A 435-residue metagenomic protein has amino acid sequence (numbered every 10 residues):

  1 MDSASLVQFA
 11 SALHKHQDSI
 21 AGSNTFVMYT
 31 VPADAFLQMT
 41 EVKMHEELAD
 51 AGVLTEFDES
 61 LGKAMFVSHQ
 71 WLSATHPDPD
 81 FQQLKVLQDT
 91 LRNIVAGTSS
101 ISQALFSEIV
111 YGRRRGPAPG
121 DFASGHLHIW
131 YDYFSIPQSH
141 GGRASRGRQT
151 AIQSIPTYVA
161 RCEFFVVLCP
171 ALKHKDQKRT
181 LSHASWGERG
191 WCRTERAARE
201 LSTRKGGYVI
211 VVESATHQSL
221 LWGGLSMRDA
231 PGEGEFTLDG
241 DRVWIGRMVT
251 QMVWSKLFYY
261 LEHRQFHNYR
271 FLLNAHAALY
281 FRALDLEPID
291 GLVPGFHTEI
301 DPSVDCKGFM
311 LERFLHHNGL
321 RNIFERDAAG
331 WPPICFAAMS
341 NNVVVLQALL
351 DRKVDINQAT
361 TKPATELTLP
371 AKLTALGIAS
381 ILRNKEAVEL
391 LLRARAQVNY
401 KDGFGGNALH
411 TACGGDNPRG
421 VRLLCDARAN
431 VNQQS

Functional and structural regions predicted by a protein language model:
M1-V344, A348-L349, Q358, I378: The feature represents the membrane-entry module of six-transmembrane cation channels
I152, P418-V421: A general structural signal for well-ordered alpha-helical packing
F314-N322, Q347-D355, K362, E389-Q397 (+1 more regions): Ankyrin repeat domain, specifically the short helix-to-loop turn at the C-terminus of the second helix of each repeat
F324-P333, A359-A375, K401-N407, Q434-S435: Ankyrin-repeat boundary/"N-cap" motif
N357, P370, G377-I381, L390-A394 (+3 more regions): Extended amphipathic alpha-helical coiled-coil/heptad-repeat regions
